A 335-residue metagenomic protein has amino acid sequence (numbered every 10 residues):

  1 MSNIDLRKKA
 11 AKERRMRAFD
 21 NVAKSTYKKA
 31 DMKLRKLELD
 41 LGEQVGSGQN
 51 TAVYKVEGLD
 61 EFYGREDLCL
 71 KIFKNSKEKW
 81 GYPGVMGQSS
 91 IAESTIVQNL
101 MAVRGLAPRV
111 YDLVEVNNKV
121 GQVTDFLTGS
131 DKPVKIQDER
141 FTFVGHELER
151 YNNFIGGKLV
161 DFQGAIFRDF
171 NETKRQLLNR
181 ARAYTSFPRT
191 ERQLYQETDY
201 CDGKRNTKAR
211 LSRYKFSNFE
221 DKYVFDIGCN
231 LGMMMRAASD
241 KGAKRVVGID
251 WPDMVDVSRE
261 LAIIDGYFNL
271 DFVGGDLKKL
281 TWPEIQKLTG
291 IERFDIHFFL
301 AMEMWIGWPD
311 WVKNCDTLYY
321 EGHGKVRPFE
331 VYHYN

Functional and structural regions predicted by a protein language model:
N3-G42: Juxta-kinase regulatory segment immediately upstream of eukaryotic protein kinase catalytic domains
Y54-A92: ATP-binding glycine-rich loop module of kinase domains
L100, R104, S130-K158, A165: Conserved kinase catalytic-core helix
V103-D112: Conserved HxN/HPN-centered segment at the entrance to the catalytic loop of eukaryotic protein kinase-like domains
Y111-D138: Conserved structural core of kinase catalytic domains
D202-E220: Conserved alpha-helix/loop element of class I SAM-dependent methyltransferases that forms part of the SAM/SAH-binding
G232-R236: Glycine-rich SAM-binding Motif I of class I
D316-P328: Conserved beta-strand signature within the Rossmann-like core of class I S-adenosyl-L-methionine
